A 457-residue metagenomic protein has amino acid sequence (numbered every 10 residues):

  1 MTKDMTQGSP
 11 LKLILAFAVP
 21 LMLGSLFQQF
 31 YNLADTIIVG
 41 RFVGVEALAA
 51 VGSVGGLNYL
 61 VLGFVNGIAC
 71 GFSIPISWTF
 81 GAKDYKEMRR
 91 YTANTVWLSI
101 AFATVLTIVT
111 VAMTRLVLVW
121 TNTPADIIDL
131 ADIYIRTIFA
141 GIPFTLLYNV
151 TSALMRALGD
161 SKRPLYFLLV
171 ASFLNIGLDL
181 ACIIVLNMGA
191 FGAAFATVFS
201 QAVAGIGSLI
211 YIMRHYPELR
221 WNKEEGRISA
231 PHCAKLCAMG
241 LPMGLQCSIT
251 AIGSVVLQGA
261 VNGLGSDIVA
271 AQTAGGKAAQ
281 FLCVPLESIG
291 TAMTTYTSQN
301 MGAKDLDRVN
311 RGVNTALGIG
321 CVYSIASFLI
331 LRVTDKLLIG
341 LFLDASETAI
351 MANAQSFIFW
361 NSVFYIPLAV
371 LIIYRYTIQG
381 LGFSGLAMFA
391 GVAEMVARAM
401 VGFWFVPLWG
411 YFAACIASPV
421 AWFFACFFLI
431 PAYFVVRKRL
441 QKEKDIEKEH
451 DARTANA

Functional and structural regions predicted by a protein language model:
M1-A18, I76-G141, V185-L241, T297-F364 (+1 more regions): Short alpha-helical transmembrane segments in multi-pass integral membrane proteins
Q7, L11-F30, A34, L57 (+8 more regions): Residue-level signal for short hydrophobic patches within transmembrane helices of multi-pass membrane transporters
A16-D35, T137, Y148, A171 (+4 more regions): Transmembrane helical elements of multi-pass membrane transporters/channels
L21, S25, I37, I74 (+16 more regions): Transmembrane alpha-helix boundary and packing residues in multipass membrane permease domains and related
L26, F30-A49, L118-A125, A181-M188 (+5 more regions): Helix-terminus/linker motif at the lipid-water interface of multi-pass membrane proteins
L48-I108, T145-P164, Q258, A271-D335 (+2 more regions): Small-residue-rich hydrophobic transmembrane alpha-helices
L60-G63, T107, N175-L180, G205-L209 (+4 more regions): Hydrophobic transmembrane alpha-helices of multi-pass small-molecule transporters
A69, T137-R156, P164-S172, A193-S208 (+4 more regions): Short runs within selected transmembrane alpha-helices of multi-pass transporters and secretion channels
